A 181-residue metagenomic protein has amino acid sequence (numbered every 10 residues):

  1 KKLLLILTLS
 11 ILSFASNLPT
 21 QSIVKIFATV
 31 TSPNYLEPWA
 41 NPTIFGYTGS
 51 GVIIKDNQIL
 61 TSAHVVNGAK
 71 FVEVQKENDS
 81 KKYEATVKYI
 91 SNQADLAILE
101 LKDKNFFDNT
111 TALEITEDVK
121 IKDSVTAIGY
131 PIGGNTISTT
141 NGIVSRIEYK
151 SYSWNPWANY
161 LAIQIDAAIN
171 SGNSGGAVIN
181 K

Functional and structural regions predicted by a protein language model:
K2-L12: Sec-dependent N-terminal signal peptides
A15-I53, I59-S62, F71, K120 (+1 more regions): N-terminal activation segment of mature serine protease catalytic domains
I26-T29, K88-I90, I147, A168 (+1 more regions): Residue-level recognition of beta-strand microenvironments
Y35-P42, I90-A94, I147-I163: Gly/Ser-enriched beta-turn/beta-hairpin loop segments
G51-I53, A85-V87, V144, V178: Conserved hydrophobic positions within beta-strands
V52, A168-K181: Catalytic nucleophile loop of clan PA
K55-I137, S171: Conserved active-site neighborhood of the chymotrypsin/trypsin-like protease fold
V125-N159: Chymotrypsin/trypsin-fold serine protease catalytic domain
